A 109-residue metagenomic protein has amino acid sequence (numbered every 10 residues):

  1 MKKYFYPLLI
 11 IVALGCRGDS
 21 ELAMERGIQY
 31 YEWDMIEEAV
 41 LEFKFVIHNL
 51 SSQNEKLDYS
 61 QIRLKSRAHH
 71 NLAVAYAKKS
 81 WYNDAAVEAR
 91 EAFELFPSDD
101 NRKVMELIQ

Functional and structural regions predicted by a protein language model:
C16-Y30: Bacterial Sec signal peptide processing site at the extreme N-terminus
N49-R63: Flexible helix-coil transition and linker loops at the boundaries of alpha-helical arrays
